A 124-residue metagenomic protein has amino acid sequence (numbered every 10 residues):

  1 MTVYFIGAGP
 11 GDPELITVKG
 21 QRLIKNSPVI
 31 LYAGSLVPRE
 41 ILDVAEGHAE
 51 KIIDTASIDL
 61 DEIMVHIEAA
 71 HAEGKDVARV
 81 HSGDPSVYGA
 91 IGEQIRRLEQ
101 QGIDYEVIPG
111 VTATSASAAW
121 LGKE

Functional and structural regions predicted by a protein language model:
M1-A116: Class I S-adenosyl-L-methionine
A119-E124: Anionic-ligand binding region
